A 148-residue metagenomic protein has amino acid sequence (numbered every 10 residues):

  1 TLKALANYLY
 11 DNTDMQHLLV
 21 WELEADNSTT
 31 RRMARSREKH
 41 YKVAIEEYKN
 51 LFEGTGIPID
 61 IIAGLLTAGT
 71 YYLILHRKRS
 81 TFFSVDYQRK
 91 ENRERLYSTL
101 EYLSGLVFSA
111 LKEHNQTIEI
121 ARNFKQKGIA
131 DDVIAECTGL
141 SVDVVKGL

Functional and structural regions predicted by a protein language model:
K3, N7-V43, Y87-Q88: Short secondary-structure transition hinges
Y8, N12, D26, A68-H76 (+1 more regions): Phosphate/oxyanion-binding loops and surfaces in catalytic or ligand/nucleic-acid-binding neighborhoods
L23-E24, T67, T138-L140: Short amphipathic alpha-helical surface patches that mediate protein-protein
E38, Y48-L103, L111-K112: Hydrophobic/aromatic-rich alpha-helical bundle segments in the mid-to-C-terminal region
I45, D131: Generic structural marker for isolated residues within well-ordered, non-membrane alpha-helices of soluble domains
E113-I129, V142: Short, amphipathic alpha-helical "recognition" segments used to contact nucleic acids or chromatin
I134-A135: Short alpha-helical "recognition helix" segments of helix-turn-helix
T138-L148: Short, basic interhelical loop/turn and adjoining N-cap of the next helix at nucleic-acid- or acidic-partner-contacting
